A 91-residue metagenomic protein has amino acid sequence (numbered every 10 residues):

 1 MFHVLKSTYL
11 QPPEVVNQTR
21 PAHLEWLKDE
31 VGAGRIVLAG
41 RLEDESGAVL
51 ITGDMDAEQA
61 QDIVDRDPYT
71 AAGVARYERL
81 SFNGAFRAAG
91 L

Functional and structural regions predicted by a protein language model:
M1-L91: Conserved, structured core segments of small domains
